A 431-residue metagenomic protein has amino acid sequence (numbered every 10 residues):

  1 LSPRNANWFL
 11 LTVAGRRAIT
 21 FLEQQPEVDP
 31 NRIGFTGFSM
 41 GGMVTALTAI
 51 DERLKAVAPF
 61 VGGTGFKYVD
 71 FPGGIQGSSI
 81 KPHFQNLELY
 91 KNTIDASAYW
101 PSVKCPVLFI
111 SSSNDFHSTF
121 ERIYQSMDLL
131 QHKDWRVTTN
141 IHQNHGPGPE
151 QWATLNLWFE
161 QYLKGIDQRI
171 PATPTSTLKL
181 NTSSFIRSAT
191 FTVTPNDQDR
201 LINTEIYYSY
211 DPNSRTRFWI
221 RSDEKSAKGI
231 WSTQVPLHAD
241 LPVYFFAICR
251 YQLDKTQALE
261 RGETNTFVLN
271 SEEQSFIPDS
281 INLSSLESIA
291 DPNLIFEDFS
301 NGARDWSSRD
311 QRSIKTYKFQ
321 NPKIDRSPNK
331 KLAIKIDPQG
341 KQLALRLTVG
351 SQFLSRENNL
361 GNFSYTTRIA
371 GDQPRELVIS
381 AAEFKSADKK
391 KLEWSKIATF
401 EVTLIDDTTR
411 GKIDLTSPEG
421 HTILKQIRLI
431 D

Functional and structural regions predicted by a protein language model:
L1-V13, T64-Q76: Cap/lid segment of the alpha/beta-hydrolase catalytic domain
S2-F38, S102: Gly/Ser-rich "nucleophile elbow"/oxyanion-hole loop immediately N-terminal to the catalytic nucleophile in hydrolases
E23, G42-E52: Short glycine-enriched nucleophile-adjacent loop and the immediately C-terminal alpha-helix near the catalytic center
V103, F109-S111: Short beta-strand/loop motif that positions the catalytic acidic residue of the alpha/beta-hydrolase fold
T119-D128: Short alpha-helix in the alpha/beta-hydrolase fold that links the catalytic acid
L130-G146: Catalytic histidine neighborhood in serine/cysteine hydrolases with alpha/beta-hydrolase-type architecture
Q161-Y208, D223-G229, Q234, S285-P292 (+1 more regions): Surface beta-strand/loop "capping" patches
W306-K390, K396, T403-I430: Extracellular ligand-binding interfaces
